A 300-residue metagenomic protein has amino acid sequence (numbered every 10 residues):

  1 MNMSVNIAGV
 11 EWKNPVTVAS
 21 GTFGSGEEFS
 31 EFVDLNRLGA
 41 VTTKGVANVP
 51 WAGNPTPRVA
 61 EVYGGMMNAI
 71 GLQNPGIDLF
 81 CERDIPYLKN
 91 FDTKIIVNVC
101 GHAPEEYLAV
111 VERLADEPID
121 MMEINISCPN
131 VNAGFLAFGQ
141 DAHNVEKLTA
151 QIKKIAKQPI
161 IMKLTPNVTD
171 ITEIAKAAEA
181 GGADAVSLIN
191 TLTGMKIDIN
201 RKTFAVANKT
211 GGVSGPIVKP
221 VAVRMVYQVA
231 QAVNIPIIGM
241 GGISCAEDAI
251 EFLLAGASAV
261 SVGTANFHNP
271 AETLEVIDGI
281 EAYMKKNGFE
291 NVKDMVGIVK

Functional and structural regions predicted by a protein language model:
M1-I95, G101: N-terminal capping/small domains of soluble enzymes
E11-K13, N90-I95, I155-I160, Q231-I235 (+1 more regions): Short, surface-exposed connector motifs at secondary-structure boundaries
V16-A19, G39-T43, I95-V99, M122-I124 (+5 more regions): Hydrophobic faces of well-ordered beta-strands that scaffold small-molecule active sites in alpha/beta enzyme cores
T22, Q73, I77-D78, A142 (+2 more regions): A conditional alpha-helix N-cap/helix-loop micro-motif detector
E31, H102-I238, E247-A255: Alpha/beta enzyme core
A47-A52, C128-V131, T193-K196, F267-N269: Short gly/pro/ser/thr-enriched loop/turn and capping motifs at secondary-structure boundaries
D92, A115-P118, K153-A156, I280-G288: Structural signal for hydrophobic packing residues in well-ordered secondary-structure cores of soluble enzyme domains
V213-N234, I238, S244-K300: Alpha/beta catalytic cores of nucleotide-metabolism and tRNA/nucleoside-modifying enzymes
